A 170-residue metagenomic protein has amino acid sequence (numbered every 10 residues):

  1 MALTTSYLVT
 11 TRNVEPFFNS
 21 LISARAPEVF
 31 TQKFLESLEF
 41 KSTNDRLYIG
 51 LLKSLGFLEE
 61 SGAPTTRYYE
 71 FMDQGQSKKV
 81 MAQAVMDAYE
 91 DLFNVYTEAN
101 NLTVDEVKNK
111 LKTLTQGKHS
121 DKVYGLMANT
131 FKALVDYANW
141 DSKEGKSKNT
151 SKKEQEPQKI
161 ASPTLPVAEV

Functional and structural regions predicted by a protein language model:
M1-F40: Short, amphipathic alpha-helical interface elements at domain boundaries that mediate macromolecular binding
I22-P27, N44, E60-G62, M81-A82 (+1 more regions): Helix-boundary capping/turn motifs
Q32-S42, K112-H119: Short helix-coil junctions and helix-kink-helix linkers
F40-L51, K122: Short amphipathic alpha-helical interaction segments
I49, K53, E59-L92: Accessory beta->alpha helical hairpin/"wing" motif in late/C-terminal subdomains of nucleic-acid enzymes
K79-K118: Leucine-rich, amphipathic alpha-helical/linker segments
E106-K110, H119-K132: Alpha-helical interaction elements
Y124-V170: Intrinsically disordered, low-complexity regulatory segments
